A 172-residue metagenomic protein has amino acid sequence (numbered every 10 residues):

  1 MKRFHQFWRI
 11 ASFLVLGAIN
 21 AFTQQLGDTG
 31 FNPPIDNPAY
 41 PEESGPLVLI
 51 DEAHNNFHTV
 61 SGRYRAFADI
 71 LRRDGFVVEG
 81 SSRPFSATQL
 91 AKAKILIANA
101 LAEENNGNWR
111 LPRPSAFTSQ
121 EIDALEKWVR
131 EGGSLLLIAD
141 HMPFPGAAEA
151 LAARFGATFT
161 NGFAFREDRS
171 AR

Functional and structural regions predicted by a protein language model:
K2-A11: Bacterial N-terminal signal peptides that target proteins for export
F22-R172: Short, surface-exposed patches at the edges or C-terminal ends of soluble domains, predominantly
